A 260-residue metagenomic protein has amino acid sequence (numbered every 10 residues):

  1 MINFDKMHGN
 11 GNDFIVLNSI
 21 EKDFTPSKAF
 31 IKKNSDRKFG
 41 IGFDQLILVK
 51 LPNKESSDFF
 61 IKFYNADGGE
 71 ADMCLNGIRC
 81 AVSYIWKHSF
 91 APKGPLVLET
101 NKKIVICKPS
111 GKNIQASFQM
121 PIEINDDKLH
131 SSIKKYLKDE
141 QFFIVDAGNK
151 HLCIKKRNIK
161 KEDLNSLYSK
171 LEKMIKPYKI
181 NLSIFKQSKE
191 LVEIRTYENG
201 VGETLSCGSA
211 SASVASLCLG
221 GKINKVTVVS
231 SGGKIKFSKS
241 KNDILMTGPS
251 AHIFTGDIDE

Functional and structural regions predicted by a protein language model:
M1-G111, V145, L152-E260: A glycine-rich beta-to-alpha transition motif near the start of alpha/beta enzyme domains, typified by
I114-A116: Intrinsically disordered, low-complexity "prion-like" regions in eukaryotic RNA/RNP-associated proteins and certain
M120-Q141, L164-S166: Active-site glycine-rich loop that binds ribose-phosphate moieties when present
